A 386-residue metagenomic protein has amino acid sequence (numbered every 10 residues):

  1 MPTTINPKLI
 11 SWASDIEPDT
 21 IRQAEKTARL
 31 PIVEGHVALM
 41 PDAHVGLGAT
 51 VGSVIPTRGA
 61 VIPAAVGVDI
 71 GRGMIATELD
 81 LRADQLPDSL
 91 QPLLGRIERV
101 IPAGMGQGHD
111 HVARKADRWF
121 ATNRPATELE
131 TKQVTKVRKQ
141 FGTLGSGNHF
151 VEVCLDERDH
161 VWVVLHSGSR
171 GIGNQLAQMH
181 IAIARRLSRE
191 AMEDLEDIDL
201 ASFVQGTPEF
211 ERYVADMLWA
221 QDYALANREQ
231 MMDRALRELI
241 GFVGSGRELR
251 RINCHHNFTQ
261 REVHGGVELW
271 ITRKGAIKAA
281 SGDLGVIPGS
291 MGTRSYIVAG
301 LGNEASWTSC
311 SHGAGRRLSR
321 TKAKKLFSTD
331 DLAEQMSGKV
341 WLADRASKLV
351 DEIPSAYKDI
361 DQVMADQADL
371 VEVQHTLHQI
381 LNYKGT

Functional and structural regions predicted by a protein language model:
P2-Q23, I32-V37, V45-V51, I55 (+3 more regions): Domain-length cofactor-binding catalytic modules of enzymes
A28: Beta-strand elements of modular eukaryotic interaction domains
A65-R124: A generic, well-ordered mixed alpha/beta core segment in the N-terminal half of proteins
